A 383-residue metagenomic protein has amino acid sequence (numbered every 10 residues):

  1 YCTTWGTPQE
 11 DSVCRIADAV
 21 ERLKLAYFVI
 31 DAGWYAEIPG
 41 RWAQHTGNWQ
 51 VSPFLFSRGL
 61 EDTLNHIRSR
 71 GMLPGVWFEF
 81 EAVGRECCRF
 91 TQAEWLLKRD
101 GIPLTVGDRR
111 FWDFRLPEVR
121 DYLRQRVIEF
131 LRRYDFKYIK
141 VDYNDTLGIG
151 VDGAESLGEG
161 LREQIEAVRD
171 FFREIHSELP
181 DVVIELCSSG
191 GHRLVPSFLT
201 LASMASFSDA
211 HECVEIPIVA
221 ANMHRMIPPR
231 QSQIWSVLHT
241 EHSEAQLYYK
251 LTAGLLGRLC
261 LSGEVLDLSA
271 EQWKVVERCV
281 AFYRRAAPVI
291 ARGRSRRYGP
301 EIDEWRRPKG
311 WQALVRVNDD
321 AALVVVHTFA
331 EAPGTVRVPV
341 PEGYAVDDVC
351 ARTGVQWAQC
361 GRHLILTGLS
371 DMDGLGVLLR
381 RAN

Functional and structural regions predicted by a protein language model:
Y1-I128, Y138: Aromatic-lined carbohydrate-binding/catalytic grooves of carbohydrate-active enzymes
T3-T7, W34-P39, H45, E81-C87 (+6 more regions): Flexible loop/turn segments at secondary-structure boundaries
L25, I30, V141-Y143, L186 (+1 more regions): Conserved beta-strand positions
R58, Q92-Y248, L256-R258, G263 (+1 more regions): Active-site neighborhood of glycoside hydrolase catalytic domains
L251-G299: Catalytic cores of secreted or luminal carbohydrate-active enzymes
D303-G343, G374-G376: Carbohydrate-binding surface patches
V340-G354: Solvent-exposed beta-hairpin/edge-strand motifs
W357-N383: C-terminal beta-strand-rich structural cap/linker in extracellular carbohydrate-active enzymes
